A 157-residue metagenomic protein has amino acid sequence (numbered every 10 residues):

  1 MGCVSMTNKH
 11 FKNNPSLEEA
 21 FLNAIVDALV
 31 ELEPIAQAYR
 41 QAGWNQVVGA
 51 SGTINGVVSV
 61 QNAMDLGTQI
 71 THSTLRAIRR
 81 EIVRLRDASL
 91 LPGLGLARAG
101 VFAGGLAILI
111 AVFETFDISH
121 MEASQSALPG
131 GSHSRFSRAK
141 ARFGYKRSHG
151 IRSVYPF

Functional and structural regions predicted by a protein language model:
M1-F157: Helical "lid/coupling" subdomains associated with nucleotide-phosphate turnover
